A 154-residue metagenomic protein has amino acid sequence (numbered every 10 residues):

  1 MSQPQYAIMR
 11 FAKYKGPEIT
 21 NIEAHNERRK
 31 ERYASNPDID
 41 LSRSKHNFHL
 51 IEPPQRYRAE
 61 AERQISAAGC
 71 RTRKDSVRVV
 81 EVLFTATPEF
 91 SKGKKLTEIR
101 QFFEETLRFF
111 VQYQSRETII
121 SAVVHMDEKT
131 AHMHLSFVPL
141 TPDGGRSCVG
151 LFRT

Functional and structural regions predicted by a protein language model:
M1-T154: N-terminal nicking endonuclease/strand-transfer module with a His-rich metal-binding environment and a catalytic Tyr
